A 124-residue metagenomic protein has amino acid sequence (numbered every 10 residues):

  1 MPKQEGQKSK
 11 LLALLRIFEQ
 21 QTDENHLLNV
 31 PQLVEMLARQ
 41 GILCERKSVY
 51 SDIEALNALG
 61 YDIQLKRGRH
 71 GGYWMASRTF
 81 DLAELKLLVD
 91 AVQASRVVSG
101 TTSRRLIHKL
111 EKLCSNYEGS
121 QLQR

Functional and structural regions predicted by a protein language model:
M1-A91: Short, basic/aromatic recognition patches that contact phosphate-bearing ligands
T79-R124: Bulky hydrophobic/aromatic content
